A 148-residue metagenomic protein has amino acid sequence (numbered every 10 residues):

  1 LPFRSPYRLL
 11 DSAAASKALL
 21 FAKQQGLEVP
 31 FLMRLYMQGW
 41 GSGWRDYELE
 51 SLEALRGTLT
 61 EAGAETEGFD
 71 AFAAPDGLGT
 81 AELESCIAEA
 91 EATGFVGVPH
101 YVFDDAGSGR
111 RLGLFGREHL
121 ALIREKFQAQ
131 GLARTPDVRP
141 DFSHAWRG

Functional and structural regions predicted by a protein language model:
L1-S42, R134-G148: Structural alpha/beta surface segment adjacent to cysteine/selenocysteine redox centers across thiol/disulfide enzymes
R34-G148: C-terminal cap of thioredoxin/glutaredoxin-like
